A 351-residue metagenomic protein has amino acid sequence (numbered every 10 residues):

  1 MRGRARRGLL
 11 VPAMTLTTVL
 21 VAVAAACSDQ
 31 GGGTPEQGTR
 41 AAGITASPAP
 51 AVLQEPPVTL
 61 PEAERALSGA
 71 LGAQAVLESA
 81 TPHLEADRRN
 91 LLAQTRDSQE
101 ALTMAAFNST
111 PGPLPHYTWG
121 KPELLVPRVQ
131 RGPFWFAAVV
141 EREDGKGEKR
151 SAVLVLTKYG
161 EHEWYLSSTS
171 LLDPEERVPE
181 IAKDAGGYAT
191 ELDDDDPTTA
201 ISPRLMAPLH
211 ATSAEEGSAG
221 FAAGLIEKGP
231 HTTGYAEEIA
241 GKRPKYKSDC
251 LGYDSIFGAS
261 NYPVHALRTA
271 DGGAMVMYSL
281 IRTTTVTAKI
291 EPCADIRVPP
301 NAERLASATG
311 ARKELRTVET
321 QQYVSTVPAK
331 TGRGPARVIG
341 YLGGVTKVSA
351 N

Functional and structural regions predicted by a protein language model:
M1-L16: N-terminal export and membrane-targeting signals
R2-R4, S109-S151, L251-C293: Surface-exposed, charged secondary-structure patches
A22-A26: C-terminal motif of bacterial Sec signal peptides marking the signal peptidase cleavage site
C27-G31: Bacterial signal peptide processing site
T34, G147-A200, D271-M275, T309-N351: Short beta-strand edge/turn micro-motifs at domain boundaries
V52-T110, I181-G252: Core segments of small alpha/beta cavity-forming domains
L84-M206: Long, acidic/polar, low-complexity amphipathic helices and coiled-coil-like
G241-N351: Extracytoplasmic/luminal low-complexity segments enriched in Pro/Gly and acidic/polar residues that act as flexible
